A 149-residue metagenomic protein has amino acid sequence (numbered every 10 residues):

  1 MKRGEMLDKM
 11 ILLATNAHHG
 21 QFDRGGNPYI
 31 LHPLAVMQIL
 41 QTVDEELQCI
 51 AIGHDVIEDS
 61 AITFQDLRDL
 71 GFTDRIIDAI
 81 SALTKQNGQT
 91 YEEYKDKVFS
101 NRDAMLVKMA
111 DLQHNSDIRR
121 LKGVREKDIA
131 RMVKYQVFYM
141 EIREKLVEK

Functional and structural regions predicted by a protein language model:
M1-K149: Active-site helical microenvironments for divalent-metal-assisted chemistry
